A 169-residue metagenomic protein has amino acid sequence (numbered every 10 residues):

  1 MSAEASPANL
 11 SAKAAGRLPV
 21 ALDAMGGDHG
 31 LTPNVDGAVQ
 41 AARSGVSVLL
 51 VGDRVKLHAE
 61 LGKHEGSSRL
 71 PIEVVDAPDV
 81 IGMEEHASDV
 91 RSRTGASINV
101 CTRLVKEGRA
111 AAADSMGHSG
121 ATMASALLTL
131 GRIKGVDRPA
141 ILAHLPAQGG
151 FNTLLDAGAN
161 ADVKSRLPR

Functional and structural regions predicted by a protein language model:
M1-L128: Contiguous, glycine/small-aliphatic-enriched amphipathic segments in soluble metabolic enzymes
A112, A124-G158: Short, acidic/small-residue loops that bind anionic groups at enzyme active sites
L154-P168: Flexible, glycine/proline-enriched loop segments at strand-loop-helix junctions that form or flank small-ligand binding
